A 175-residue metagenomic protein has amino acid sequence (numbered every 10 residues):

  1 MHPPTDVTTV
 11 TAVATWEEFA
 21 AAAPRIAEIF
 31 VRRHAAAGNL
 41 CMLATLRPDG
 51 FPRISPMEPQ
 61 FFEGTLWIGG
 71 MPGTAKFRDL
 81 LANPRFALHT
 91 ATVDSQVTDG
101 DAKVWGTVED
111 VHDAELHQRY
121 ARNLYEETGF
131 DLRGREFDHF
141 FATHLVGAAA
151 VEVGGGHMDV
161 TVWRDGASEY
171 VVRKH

Functional and structural regions predicted by a protein language model:
M1-A23, V97-H175: Charged, gly/pro-rich active-site loop segments
T11-C41: Short, basic/aromatic recognition patches
A35-A36, L81-A82, Y125: Alpha-helix boundary recognition
G38-P72, L80, L88-T92, G100-K103: Short beta-strand segments
T65, R85, G147-A149: Structural motif
P72-G73, V146: A generic "binding-loop/recognition-motif" signal
